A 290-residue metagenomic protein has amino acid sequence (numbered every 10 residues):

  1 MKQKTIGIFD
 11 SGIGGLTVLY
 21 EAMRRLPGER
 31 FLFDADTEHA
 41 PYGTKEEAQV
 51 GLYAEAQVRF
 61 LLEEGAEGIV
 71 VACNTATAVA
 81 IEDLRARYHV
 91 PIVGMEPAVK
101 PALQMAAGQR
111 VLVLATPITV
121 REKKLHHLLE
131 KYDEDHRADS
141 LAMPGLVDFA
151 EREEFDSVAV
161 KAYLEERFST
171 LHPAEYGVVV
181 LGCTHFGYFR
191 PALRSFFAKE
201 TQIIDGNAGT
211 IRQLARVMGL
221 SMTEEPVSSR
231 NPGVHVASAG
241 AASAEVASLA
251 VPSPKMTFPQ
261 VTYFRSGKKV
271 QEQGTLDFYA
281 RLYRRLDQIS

Functional and structural regions predicted by a protein language model:
M1-S290: Non-catalytic structural scaffold of enzyme domains
